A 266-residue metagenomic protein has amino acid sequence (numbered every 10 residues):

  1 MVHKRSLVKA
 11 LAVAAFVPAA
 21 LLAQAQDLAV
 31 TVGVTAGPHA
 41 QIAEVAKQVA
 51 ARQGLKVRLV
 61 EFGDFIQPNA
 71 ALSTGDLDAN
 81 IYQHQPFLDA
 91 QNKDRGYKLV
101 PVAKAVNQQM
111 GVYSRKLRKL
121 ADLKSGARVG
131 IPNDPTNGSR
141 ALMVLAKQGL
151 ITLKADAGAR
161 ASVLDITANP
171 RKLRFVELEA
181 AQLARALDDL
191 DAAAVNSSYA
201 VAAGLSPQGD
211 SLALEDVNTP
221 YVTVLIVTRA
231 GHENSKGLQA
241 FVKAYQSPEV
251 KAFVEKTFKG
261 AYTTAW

Functional and structural regions predicted by a protein language model:
Q26-G37, L55-E61, R128-V129: Short, well-ordered beta-strand elements
G37, E61-F65, G75, N80-D89 (+4 more regions): Beta->alpha turn/N-cap motifs
L59-A70, A157-R185: Short helix-initiation/N-cap motifs at beta->coil->alpha
F65-G96, G111-R118, G138-A141, A200-G204: Pocket-flanking alpha-helical
A90-V102, L117, D189, A194 (+1 more regions): Ligand-binding "clamshell"
V102-I151: A conserved helix-loop-strand patch within extracytoplasmic ligand-binding domains of the periplasmic binding
K104-Y113, A203-Q246, A261-W266: Periplasmic-binding protein-like
S139-A146, Y245-A265: Periplasmic-binding protein-like
